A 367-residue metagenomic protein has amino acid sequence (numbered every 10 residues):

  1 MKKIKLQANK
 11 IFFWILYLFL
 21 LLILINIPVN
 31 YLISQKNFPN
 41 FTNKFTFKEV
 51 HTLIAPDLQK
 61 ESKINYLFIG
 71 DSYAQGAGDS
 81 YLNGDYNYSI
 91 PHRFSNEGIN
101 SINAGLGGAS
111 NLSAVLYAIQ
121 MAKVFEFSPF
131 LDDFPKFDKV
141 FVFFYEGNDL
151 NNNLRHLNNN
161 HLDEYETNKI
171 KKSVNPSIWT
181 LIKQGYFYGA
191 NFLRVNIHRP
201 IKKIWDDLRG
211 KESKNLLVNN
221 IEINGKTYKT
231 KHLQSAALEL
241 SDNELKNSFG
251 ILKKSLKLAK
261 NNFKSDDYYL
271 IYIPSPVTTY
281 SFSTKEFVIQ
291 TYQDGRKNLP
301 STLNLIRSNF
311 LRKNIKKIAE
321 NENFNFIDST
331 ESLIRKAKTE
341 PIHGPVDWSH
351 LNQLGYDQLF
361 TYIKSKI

Functional and structural regions predicted by a protein language model:
K2-L20: N-terminal Sec-pathway targeting helices
L6, F13-W14, V29-I33, G344-I367: Histidine-centered active-site loop/cap adjacent to the catalytic His in serine esterases/O-acetyl transfer systems
Y17-I27, A114, V140-E146, Y356: Conserved beta-strand->loop/alpha-helix structural units within folded catalytic cores of enzymes with alpha/beta
I27-N103, S113-L116, R335-A337: Membrane/wall-proximal cationic-aromatic binding patches
Y66, D138-G147, E212-I334: Conserved, well-ordered alpha-helix/loop/beta-strand core segments that scaffold catalytic motifs
N111, V115-A118, D242-L245, F249 (+1 more regions): Short, amphipathic alpha-helical "lid/cap" segments that border enzyme active or binding sites
V115-H232, V277, F282: Interaction-surface signature
S329-N352: C-terminal/domain-terminus segments
